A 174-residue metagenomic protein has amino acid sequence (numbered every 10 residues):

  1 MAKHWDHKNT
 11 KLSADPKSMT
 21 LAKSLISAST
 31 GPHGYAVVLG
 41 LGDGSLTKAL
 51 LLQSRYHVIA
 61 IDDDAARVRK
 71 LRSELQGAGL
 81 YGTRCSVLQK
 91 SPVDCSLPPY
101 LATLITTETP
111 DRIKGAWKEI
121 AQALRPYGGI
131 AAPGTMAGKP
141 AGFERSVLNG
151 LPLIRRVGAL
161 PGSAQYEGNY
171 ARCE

Functional and structural regions predicted by a protein language model:
M1-H33, V38-L39, L51, H57-A60 (+3 more regions): Noncatalytic, solvent-exposed loop/strand surfaces of beta-propeller-type extracellular/periplasmic domains
S29-T30, S54, G79, Q122-P126: A generic alpha-to-beta junction signature in SAM-dependent methyltransferases
T30, P98-P99: A short, aliphatic-rich alpha-helical micro-motif
G40-K48: Glycine-rich SAM-binding Motif I of class I
D64: Conserved SAM/SAH-binding beta-strand->alpha-helix loop
R69-L97: S-adenosyl-L-methionine
K114-G129: A short glycine-rich, Lys/Arg-flanked "PGG" loop and its adjoining helix->strand segment in the class I
G129-A137: ADP-ribose/adenylate-binding Rossmann-like module
